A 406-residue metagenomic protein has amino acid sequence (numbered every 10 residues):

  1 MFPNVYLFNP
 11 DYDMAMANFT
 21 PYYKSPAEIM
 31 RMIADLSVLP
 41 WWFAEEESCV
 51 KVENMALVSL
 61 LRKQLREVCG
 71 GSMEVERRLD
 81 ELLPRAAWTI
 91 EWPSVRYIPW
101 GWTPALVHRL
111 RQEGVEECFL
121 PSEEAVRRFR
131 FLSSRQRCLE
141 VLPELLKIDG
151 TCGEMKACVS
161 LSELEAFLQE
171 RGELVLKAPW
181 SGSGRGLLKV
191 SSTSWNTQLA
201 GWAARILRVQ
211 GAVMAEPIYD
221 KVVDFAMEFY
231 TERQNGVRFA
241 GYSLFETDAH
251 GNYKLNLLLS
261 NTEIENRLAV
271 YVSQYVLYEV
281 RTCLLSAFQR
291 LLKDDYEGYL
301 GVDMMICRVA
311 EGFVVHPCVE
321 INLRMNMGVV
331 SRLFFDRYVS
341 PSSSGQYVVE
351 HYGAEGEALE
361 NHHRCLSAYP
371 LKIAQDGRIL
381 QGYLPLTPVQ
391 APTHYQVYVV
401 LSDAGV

Functional and structural regions predicted by a protein language model:
F2-S48: N-terminal-proximal low-complexity accessory segments that begin disordered and transition into the first
Y22, L207-V213, L284-Q289: Short Pro/Gly-enriched beta-strand edge/turn motifs at strand-loop
M30-L39, K51-A166: Conserved N-proximal alpha/beta basic substrate-recognition cap immediately N-terminal to, or forming the N-lobe
E154-A157, E173-L199, A226, G251-N266: Glycine-rich phosphate-binding loop of ATP-grasp-fold ATP-dependent ligases
G172, Q198-K254, M305-C318: Phosphate-binding site of ATP-dependent enzymes
F229-S286, N322-V348: ATP-dependent carboxylate/phosphate-activation module, predominantly the ATP-grasp catalytic core and closely related
F239, N252-V314, Y352-R378: A long amphipathic alpha-helix within ATP-dependent nucleotide-binding catalytic cores
S340-V406: Peripheral (often C-terminal) accessory segments that flank ATP-dependent C-N-forming ligase machineries
